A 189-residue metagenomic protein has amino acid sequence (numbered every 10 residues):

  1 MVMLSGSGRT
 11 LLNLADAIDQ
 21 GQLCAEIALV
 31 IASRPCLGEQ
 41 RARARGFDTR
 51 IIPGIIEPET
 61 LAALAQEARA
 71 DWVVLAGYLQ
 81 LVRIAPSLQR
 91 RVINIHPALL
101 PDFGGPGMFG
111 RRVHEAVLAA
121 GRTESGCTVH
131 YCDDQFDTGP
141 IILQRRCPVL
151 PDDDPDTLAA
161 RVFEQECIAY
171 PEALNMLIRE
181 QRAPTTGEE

Functional and structural regions predicted by a protein language model:
M1-E189: One-carbon transfer enzymes
